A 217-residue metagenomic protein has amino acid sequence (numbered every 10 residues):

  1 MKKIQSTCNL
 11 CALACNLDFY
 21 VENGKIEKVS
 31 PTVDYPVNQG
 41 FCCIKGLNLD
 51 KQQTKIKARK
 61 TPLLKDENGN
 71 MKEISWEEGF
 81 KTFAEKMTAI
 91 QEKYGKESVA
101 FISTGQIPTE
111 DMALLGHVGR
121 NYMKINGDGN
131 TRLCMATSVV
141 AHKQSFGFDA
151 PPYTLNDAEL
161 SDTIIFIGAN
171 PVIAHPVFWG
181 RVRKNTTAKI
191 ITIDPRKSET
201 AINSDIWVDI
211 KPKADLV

Functional and structural regions predicted by a protein language model:
M1-D215: N-terminal export/assembly segments and adjacent metallocofactor-ligating motifs of anaerobic energy-metabolism
